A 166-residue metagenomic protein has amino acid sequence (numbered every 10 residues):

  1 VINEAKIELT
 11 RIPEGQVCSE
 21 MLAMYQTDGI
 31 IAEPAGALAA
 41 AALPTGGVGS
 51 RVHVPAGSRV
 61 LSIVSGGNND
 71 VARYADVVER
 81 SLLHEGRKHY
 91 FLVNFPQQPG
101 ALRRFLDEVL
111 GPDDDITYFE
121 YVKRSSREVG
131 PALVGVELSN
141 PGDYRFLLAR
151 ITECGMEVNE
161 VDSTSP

Functional and structural regions predicted by a protein language model:
V1-P166: PLP-dependent amino-acid enzyme catalytic core
